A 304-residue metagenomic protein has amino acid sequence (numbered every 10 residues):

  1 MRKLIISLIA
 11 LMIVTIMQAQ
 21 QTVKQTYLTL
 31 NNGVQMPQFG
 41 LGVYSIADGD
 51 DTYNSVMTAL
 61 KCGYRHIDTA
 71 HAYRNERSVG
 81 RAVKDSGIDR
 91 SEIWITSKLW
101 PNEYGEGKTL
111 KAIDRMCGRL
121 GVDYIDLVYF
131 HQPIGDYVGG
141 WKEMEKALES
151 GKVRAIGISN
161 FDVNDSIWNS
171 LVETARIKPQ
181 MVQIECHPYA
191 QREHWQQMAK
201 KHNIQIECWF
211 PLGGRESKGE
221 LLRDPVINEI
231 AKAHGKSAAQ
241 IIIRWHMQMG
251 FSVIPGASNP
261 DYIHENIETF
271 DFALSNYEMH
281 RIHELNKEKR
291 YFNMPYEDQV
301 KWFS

Functional and structural regions predicted by a protein language model:
L4-I13: Sec-dependent N-terminal signal peptides
Q20-I93, K146, L212-G213: N-terminal binding-site loop/beta-alpha segment at the start of enzyme catalytic domains that lines or forms
I46-D50, D68-S78, N102-G107, Q132-Y137 (+2 more regions): Acidic-and-aromatic substrate-binding clefts and catalytic sites of carbohydrate-active enzymes
A47-L60, G105-R119, G139, S166-N169 (+1 more regions): Short, acidic/polar
Y64, V122-I125, V153, P179: A structural motif
R90-E103, Y124-P133: A short, structured active-site edge motif that brings together acidic residues
T109-Y129, K146-S150: CE4/NodB-like, metal-dependent polysaccharide N-deacetylase domain that modifies extracellular/periplasmic N-acetylated
Q132-M294, Q299-S304: Beta/alpha (TIM)-barrel catalytic core signal, keyed to glycine-rich beta->alpha loops juxtaposed to Asp/Glu that bind
